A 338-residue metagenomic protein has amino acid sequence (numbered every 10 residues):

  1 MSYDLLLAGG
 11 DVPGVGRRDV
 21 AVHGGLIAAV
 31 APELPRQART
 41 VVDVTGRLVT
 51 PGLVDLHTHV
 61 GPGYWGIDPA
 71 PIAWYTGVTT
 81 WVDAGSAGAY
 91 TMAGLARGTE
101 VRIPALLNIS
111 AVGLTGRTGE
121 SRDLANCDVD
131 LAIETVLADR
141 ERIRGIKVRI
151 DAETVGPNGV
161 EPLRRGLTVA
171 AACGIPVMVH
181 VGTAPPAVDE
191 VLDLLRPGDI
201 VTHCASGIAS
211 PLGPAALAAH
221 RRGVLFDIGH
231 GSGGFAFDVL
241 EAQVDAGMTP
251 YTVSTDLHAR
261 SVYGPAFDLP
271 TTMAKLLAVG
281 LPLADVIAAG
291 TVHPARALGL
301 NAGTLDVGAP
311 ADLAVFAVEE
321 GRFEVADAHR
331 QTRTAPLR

Functional and structural regions predicted by a protein language model:
M1-T50: Histidine-rich, glycine-flanked metal-binding segment
G10, G25, G46, H57 (+8 more regions): Divalent metal-coordination and catalytic microenvironments
R36, D43-G98: Metal-associated gating/positioning segment near the N- to mid-region
G52-V60, W81-D83, I103-L107, R144-V148 (+4 more regions): Hydrophobic faces of well-ordered beta-strands that scaffold small-molecule active sites in alpha/beta enzyme cores
P71-D151: Divalent-metal coordination cores built from histidine and acidic residues
V148-Y263: Active-site core of metal-dependent hydrolases
E241-V318: His/Asp/Glu-enriched, well-ordered alpha-helical/loop segment that forms or immediately abuts the divalent-metal
P310-R338: C-terminal cap of metal-dependent C-N hydrolases
